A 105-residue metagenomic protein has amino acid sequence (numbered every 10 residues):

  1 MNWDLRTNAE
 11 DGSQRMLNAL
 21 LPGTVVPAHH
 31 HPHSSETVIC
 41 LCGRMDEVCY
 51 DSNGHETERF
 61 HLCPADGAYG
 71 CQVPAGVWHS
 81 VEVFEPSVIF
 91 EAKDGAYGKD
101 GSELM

Functional and structural regions predicted by a protein language model:
M1-A28, S34: A short glycine-rich, His/Asp/Glu-containing loop-to-beta-strand
L17, T37, S80: Short, surface-exposed charged micro-motifs
T24, H33-S34, V77, E85: A generic "binding-loop/recognition-motif" signal
A28-H29, E47-C49, C71-V73, H79-F84 (+1 more regions): Short beta-strand His + acidic residue motifs that chelate non-heme Fe in jelly-roll/DSBH and cupin folds
H33-N53: Glycine- and acidic-residue-biased ligand/ion/polar-headgroup-sensing regions
S52-Q72: Extended, positively charged loop/linker patches that create polyanion-binding surfaces
G54-H61, W78-M105: Double-stranded beta-helix
